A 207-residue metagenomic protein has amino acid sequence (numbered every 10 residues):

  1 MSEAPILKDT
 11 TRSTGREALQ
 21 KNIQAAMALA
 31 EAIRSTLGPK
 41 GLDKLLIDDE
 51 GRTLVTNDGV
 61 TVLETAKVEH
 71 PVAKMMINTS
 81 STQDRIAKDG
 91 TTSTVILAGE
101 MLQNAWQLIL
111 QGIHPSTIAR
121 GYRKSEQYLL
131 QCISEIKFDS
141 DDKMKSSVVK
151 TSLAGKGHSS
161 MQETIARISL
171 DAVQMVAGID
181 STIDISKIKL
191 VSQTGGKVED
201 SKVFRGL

Functional and structural regions predicted by a protein language model:
M1-V55, V60, E126-L207: Extended amphipathic alpha-helical scaffolds
S13, Q83-S93: Glycine/serine-rich anion-binding loops at beta->alpha junctions that coordinate negatively charged ligand groups
E31, N78-T82, E100-Q107: Short glycine/serine- and small hydrophobic-enriched flexible loop segments
E50-D84: Glycine-rich oxoanion-binding loops at beta->alpha junctions
K74-I77, D89-Q103: Elongated alpha-helical scaffolds
T92-S93, S116-R120, E163: Short, solvent-exposed positions on alpha-helices
L102-K143: Hydrophobic or amphipathic alpha-helical targeting/insertion segments
